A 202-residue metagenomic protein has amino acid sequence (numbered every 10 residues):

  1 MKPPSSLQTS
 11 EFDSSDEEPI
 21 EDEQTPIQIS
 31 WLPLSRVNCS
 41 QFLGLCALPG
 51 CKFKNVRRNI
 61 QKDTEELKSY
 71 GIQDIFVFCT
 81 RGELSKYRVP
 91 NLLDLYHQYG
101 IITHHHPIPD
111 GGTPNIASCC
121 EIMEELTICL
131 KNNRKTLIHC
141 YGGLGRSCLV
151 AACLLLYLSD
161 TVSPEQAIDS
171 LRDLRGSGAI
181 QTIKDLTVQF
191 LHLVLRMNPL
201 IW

Functional and structural regions predicted by a protein language model:
M1-L137, V150-W202: Cys-dependent protein tyrosine phosphatase-like superfamily
C140: Short cysteine clusters
G143: Conserved G/P- and acidic residue-centered "switch" motifs that form tight phosphate/ATP-binding loops in soluble
S147: Ser/Thr-glycine-rich phosphate-binding loops at phosphate-binding pockets of nucleotides, nucleotide cofactors
